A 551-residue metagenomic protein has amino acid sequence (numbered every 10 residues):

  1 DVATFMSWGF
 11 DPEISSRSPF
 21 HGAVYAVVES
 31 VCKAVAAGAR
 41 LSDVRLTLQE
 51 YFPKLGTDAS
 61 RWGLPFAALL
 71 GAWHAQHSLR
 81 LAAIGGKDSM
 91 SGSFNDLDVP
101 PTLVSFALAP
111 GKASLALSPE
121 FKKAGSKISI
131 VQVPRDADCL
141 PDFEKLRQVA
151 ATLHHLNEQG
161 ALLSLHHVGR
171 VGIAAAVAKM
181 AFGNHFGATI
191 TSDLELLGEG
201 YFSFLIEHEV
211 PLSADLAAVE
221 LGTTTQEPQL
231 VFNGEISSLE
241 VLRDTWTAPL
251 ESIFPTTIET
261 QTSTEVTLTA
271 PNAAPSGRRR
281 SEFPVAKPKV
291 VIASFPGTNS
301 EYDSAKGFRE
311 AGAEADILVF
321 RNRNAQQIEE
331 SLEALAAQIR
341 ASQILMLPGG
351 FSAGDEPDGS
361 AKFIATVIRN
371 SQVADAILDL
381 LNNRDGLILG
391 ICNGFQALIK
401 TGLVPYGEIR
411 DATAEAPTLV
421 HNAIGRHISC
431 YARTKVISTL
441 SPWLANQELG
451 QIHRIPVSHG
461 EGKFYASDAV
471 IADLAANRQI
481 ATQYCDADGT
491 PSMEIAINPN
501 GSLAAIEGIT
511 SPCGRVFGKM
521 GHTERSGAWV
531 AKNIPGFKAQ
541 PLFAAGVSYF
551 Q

Functional and structural regions predicted by a protein language model:
D1, A26-A39, A72, Q76 (+2 more regions): Structured alpha-helical segments in the cores of large, soluble enzyme domains
D1-V2, F10-S15, S60, P65-A67 (+4 more regions): Intein/HINT protein-splicing elements and their conserved insertion hotspots or analogous self-processing inserts
F5-S7, L46, I84-G86, A107 (+10 more regions): General beta-strand structural signal in soluble alpha/beta enzymes
E13-E29, V367-S371: Glycine-rich anion/phosphate-binding loops
F20-I84, D88-G92: A glycine-rich phosphate/pyrophosphate-binding beta-strand-loop-alpha-helix module
V31-R40, E120, S164-M180, G297-E301 (+4 more regions): Conserved phosphate/anionic-ligand binding catalytic regions in large, soluble enzymes, centered on
N233-I391, F395-Y406, D411, V420-I428 (+5 more regions): N-terminal beta1-alpha1 cap of cysteine-dependent amidohydrolase-like domains
V436-Q551: C-terminal and late-domain segments of enzyme folds
